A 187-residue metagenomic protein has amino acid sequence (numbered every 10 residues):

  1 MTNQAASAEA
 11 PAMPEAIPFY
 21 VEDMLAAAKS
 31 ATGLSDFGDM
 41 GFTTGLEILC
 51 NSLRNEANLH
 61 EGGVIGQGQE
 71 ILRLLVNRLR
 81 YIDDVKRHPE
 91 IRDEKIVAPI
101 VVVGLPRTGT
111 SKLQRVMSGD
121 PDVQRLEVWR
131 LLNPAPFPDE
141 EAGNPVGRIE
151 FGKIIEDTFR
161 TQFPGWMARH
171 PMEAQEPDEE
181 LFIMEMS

Functional and structural regions predicted by a protein language model:
M1-P89: Long, basic/Gly/Ser/Thr-rich N-terminal segments that mediate initial subcellular attachment or targeting
G68, L72, V97-P99, Q114: Generic internal hydrophobic packing segments that stabilize the cores of diverse globular domains
E90-V97: Phosphate-binding P-loop
V101-P121: Glycine-rich phosphate-binding P-loop
G119-W129: Post-Walker A helix-loop "phosphate-sensing" segment adjacent to the P-loop in P-loop NTPases
R130-S187: PAPS-dependent sulfation machinery
